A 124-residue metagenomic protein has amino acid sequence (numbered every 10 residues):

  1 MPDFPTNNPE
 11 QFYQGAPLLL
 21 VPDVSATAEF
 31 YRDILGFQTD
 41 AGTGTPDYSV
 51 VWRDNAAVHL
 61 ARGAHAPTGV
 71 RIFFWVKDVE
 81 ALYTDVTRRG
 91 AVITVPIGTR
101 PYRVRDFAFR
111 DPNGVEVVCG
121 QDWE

Functional and structural regions predicted by a protein language model:
M1-A26, V70-I72, G120-E124: N-terminal beta-strand motif that seeds the catalytic metal site of vicinal oxygen chelate
Y13-P22, V50-W52, G63-R89, R105-R110: Vicinal oxygen chelate
L18, Q38-T43, G98, E124: Conserved catalytic-core motifs of GNAT/GCN5-like acyltransferases
T27-R32, V86, G114: Conserved active-site tyrosine of GNAT-family acetyltransferases
D33-T39, A91-V92: Conserved acetyl-CoA-binding loop of GNAT-fold acetyltransferases
Q38-V70, E116-Q121: Conserved short beta-strand elements that form part of the metal-binding/catalytic scaffold of enzyme active sites
G98-V104, A108-D111, E116, G120-D122: C-terminal structural segments of small proteins and small subunits
